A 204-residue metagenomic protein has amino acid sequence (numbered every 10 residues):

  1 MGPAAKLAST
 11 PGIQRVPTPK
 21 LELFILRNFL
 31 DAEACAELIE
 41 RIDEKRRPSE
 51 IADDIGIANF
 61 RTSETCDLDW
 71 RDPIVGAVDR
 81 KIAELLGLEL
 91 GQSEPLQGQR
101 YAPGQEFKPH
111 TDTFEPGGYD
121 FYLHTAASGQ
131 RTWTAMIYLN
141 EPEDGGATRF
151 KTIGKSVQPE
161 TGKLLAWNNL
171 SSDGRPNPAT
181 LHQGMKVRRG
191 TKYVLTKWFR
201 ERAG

Functional and structural regions predicted by a protein language model:
M1-G204: Fe(II)/2-oxoglutarate oxygenase catalytic core
